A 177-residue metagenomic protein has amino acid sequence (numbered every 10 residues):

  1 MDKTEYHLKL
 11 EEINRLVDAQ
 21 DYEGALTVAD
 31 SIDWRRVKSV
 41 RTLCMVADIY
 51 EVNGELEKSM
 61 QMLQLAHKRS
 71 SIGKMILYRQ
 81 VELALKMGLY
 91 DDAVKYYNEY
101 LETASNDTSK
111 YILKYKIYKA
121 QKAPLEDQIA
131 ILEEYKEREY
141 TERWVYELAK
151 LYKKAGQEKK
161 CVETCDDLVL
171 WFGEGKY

Functional and structural regions predicted by a protein language model:
E5-R35, M45-V52: Alpha-helical segment of the N-proximal tetratricopeptide repeat
H7, R41, K74-M75, S109-I112 (+2 more regions): Start-of-helix register in tetratricopeptide repeats
E12, V46, Q80, L113-Y115 (+1 more regions): Structural register within alpha-helical repeat arrays
L16, Y50, A84, Y118-K119 (+1 more regions): Residue at a conserved register position within TPR or TPR-like alpha-solenoid repeats
A19, N53, M87, Q121-K122 (+1 more regions): Structural motif corresponding to the intra-repeat A-B loop/turn of tetratricopeptide repeats
A25, S59, A93, D127-Q128 (+1 more regions): Single-residue signature of alpha-solenoid repeat helices
S31-W34, Q64-K68, L101-E102, E133-E137 (+1 more regions): Conserved structural position within tetratricopeptide repeats
V37, S71, S105, E139-Y140 (+1 more regions): Short coil turns that delineate tetratricopeptide repeat
